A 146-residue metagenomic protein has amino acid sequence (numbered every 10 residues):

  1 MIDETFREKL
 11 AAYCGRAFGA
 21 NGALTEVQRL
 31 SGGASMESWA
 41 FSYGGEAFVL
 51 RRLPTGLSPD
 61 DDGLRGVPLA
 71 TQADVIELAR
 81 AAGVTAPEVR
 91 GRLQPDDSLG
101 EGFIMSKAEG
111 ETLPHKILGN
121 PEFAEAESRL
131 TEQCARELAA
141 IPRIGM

Functional and structural regions predicted by a protein language model:
M1-G22: Juxta-kinase regulatory segment immediately upstream of eukaryotic protein kinase catalytic domains
N21-R29: Short secondary-structure junctions
Q28-M146: ATP-binding pocket architecture of kinase catalytic cores
